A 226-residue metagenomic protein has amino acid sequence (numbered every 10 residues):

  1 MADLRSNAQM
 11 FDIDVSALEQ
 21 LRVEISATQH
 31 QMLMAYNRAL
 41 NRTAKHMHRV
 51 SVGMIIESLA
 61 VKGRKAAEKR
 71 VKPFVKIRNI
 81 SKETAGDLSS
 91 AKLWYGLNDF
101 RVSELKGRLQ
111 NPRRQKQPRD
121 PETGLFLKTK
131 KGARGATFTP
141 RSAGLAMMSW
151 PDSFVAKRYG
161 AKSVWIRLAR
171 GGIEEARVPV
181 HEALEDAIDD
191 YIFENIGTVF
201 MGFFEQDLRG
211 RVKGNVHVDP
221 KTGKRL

Functional and structural regions predicted by a protein language model:
M1-L226: Short, Lys/Arg-rich flexible segments
